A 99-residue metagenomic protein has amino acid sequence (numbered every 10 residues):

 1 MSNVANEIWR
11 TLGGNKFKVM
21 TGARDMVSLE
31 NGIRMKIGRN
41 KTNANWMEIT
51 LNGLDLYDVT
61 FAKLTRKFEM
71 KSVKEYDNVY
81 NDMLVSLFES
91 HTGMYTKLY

Functional and structural regions predicted by a protein language model:
M1-K41: Negatively charged, low-complexity tracts enriched in Asp/Glu with abundant Ser/Thr
I8-W9, I49, F88: Generic hydrophobic, helix-prone segments enriched in Leu/Val/Ile
T42-W46: Short, surface-exposed coil-to-beta transition loops
T50-L54: Short beta-strand micro-motifs enriched in acidic
D55-R66: Short, surface-exposed beta-strand/strand-loop-strand elements in extracellular ectodomains
T65-Y99: Mixed-charge, Lys/Arg-enriched low-complexity segments
